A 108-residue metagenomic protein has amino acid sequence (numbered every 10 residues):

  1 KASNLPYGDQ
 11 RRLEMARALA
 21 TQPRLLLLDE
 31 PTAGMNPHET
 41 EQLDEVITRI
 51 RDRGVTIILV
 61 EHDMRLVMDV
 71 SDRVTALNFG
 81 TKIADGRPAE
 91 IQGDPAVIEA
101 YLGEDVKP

Functional and structural regions predicted by a protein language model:
K1-P108: Glycine-rich phosphate-binding loops of nucleotide-dependent enzymes
